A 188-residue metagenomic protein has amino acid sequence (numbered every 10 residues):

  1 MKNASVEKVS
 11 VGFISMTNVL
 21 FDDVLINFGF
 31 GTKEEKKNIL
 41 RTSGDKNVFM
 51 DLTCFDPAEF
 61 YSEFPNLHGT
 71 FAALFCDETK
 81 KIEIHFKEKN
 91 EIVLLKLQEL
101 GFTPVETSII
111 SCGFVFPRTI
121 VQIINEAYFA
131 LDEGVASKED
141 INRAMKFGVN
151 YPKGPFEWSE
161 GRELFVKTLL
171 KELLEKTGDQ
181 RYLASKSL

Functional and structural regions predicted by a protein language model:
M1-S111, V115, Q122, E133 (+1 more regions): NAD(P)-dependent Rossmann-like dehydrogenase/reductase catalytic/cofactor-binding core
E126, A130-L131: C-terminal alpha-helical interaction appendages
